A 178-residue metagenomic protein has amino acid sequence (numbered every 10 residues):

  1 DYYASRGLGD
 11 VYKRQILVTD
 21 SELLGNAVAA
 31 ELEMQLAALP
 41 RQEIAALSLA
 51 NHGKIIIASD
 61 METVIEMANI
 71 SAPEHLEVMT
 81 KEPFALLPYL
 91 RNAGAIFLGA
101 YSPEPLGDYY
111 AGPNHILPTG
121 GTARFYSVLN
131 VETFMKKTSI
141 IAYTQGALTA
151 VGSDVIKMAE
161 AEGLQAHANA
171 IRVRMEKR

Functional and structural regions predicted by a protein language model:
D1-L8, Y12: Single conserved hydrophobic/aromatic residue that forms the stacking wall/gate of nucleotide- or nucleobase-binding
I16, D20, L24, I56 (+2 more regions): Catalytic cores of large soluble enzymes that bind and process phosphate-bearing ligands
L17-R91: A glycine- and small/hydrophobic-rich beta-loop-beta segment that serves as a flexible "lid/hinge" or phosphate-binding
M61, N69-R178: C-terminal core of ALDH-fold dehydrogenases
